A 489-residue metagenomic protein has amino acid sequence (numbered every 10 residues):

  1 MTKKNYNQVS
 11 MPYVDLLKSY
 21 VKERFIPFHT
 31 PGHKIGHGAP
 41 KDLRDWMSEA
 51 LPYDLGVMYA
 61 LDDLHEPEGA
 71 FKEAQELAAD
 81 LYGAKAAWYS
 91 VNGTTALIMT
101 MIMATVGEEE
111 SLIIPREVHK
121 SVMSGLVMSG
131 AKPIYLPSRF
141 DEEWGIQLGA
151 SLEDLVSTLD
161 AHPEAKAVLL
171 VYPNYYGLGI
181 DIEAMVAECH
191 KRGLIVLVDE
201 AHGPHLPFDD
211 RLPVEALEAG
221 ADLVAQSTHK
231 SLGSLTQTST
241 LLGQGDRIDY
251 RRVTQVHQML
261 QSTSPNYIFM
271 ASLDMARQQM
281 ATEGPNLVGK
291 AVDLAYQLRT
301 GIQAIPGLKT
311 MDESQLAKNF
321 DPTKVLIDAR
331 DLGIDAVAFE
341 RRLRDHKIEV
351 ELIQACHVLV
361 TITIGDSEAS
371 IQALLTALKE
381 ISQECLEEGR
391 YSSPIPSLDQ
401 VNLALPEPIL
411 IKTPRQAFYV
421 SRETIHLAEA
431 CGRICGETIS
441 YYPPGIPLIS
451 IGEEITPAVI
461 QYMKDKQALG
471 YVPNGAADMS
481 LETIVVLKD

Functional and structural regions predicted by a protein language model:
M1-G69, P444: N-terminal "arm"/small-domain region of PLP-dependent enzymes with the aminotransferase-like
Y13-K18, K22-R24, D42-R44, T94-D312: Conserved PLP-enzyme active-site core in the AAT-like
L51-T94: Conserved N-terminal alpha-helix of the aminotransferase class I/II PLP-enzyme fold
A86-W88, Q226, K347-E351, P473-N474: A short linear hydrophobic-aromatic micro-motif
Y250-T254, S272-A281, K318-T323, L352-V358 (+1 more regions): Short acidic (Asp/Glu) and glycine-rich catalytic loops that position anionic groups and cofactors
V288-L343, V358-T376, E380, V401-Y419 (+1 more regions): Conserved PLP-binding catalytic core of the aspartate aminotransferase-like
P306-E313, L343-I348, C431-I439: Short amphipathic beta-strand starts and helix->beta connectors
E351-D489: PLP-dependent enzyme catalytic core of the Aspartate aminotransferase-like
